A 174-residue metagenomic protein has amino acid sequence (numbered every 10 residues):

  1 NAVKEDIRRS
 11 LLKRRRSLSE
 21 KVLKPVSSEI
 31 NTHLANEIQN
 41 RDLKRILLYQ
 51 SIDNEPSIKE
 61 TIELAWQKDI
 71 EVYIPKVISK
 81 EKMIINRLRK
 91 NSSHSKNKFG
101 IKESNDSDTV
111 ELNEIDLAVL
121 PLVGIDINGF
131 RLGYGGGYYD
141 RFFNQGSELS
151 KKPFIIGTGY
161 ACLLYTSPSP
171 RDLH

Functional and structural regions predicted by a protein language model:
N1-E114: N-terminal active-site beta-alpha-beta segment that forms phosphate/nucleotide-binding and substrate-recognition loops
L11, E114-I155: Active-site beta-strand/loop microenvironment that shapes enzyme catalytic pockets
N54, I125-D126, D140, C162-L164: Glycine-rich nucleotide phosphate-binding loop and flanking beta-alpha elements of Rossmann-like dinucleotide-binding
S57-E60, I84, N128-R131, F143 (+1 more regions): Short glycine-/acidic-enriched loop or helix-start segments at secondary-structure transitions that form or flank
L64, Q145, L149, A161 (+1 more regions): Active-site catalytic microenvironments for nucleophilic, acid-base chemistry
S104, P121-V123, T158-Y160: Fold-independent oxyanion-binding glycine-rich loops and adjacent beta-strand/coil segments at enzyme active sites
P153-L164: Short, flexible loop segments at boundaries between secondary-structure elements
Y165-H174: Single conserved hydrophobic/aromatic residue that forms the stacking wall/gate of nucleotide- or nucleobase-binding
